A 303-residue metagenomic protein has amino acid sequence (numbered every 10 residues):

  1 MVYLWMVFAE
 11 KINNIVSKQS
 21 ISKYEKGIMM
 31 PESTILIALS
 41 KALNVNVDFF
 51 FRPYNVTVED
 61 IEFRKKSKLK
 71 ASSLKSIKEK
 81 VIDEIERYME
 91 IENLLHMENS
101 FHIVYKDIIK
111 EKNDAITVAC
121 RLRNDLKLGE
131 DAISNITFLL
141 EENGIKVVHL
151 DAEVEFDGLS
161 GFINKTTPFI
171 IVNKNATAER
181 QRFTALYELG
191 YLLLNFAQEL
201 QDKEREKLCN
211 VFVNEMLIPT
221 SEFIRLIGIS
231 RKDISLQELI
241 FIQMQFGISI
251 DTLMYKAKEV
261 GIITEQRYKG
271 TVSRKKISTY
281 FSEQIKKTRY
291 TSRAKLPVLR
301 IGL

Functional and structural regions predicted by a protein language model:
M1-L303: Active-site hotspot residues in diverse enzymes, especially metal/ion-binding acidic/histidine motifs
